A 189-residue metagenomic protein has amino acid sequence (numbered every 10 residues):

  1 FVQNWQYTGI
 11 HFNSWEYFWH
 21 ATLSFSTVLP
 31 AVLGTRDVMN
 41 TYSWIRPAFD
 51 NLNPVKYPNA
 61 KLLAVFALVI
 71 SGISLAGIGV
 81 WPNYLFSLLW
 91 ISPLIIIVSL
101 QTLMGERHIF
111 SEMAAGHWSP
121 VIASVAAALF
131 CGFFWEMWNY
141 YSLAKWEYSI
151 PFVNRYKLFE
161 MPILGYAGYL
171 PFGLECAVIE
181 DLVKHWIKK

Functional and structural regions predicted by a protein language model:
F1-K189: Aromatic-rich, lipid-facing transmembrane alpha helices and their immediate juxtamembrane interface loops in integral
